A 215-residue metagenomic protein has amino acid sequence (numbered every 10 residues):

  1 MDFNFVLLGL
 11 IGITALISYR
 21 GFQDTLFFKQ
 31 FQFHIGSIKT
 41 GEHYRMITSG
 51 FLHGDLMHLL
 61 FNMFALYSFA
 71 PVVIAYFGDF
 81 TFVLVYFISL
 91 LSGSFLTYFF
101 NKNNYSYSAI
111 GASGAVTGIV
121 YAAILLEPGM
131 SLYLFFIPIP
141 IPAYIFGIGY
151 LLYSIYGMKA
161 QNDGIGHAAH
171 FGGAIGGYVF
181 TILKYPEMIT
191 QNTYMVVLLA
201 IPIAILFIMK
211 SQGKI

Functional and structural regions predicted by a protein language model:
M1-I215: A detector for small-residue-rich transmembrane helices and their helix-helix packing motifs
